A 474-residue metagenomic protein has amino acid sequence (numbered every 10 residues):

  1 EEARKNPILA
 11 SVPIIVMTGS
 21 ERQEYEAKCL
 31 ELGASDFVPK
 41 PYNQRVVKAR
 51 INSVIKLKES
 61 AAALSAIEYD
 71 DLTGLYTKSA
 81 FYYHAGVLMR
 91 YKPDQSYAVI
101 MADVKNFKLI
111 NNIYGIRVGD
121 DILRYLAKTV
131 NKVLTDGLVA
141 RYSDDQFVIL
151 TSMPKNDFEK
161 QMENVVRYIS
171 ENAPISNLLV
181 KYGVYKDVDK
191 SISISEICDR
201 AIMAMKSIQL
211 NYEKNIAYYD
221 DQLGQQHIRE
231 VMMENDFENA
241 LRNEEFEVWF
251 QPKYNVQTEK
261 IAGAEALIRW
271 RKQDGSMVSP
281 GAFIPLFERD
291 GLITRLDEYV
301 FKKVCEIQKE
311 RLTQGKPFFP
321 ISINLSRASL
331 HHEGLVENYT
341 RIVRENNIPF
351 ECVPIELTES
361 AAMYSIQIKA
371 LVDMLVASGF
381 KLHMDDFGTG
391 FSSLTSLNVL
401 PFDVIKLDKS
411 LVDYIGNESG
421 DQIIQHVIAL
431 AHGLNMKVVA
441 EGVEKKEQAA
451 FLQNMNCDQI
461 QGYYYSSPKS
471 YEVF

Functional and structural regions predicted by a protein language model:
K5, A10, E21-D36: Alpha4 helix (beta4-alpha4-beta5 surface) of REC/receiver domains from two-component response regulators
S60, S79, Y91, I194 (+5 more regions): C-di-GMP signaling machinery
E68, G74-A98, K105-K132, A140-I149 (+7 more regions): Conserved long alpha-helical elements within nucleotide-processing catalytic cores of c-di-GMP signaling and class III
H84, R229-L286, N324, M384 (+2 more regions): Active-site core of bacterial EAL-family cyclic-dinucleotide phosphodiesterase domains
A98, D144-Q146, L150, P174-I208 (+2 more regions): A short glycine-enriched loop-to-beta-strand structural element that forms part of the catalytic core of nucleotide
Y125-D189, E196: GGDEF/GGEEF active-site signature
L179, T258-E265, D290-A370, G442: Catalytic core of bacterial c-di-GMP phosphodiesterases, primarily the EAL and HD-GYP domains, capturing alpha-helical
Q273, S326-E333, C352-S365, S378-F474: EAL-family c-di-GMP phosphodiesterase catalytic domain
